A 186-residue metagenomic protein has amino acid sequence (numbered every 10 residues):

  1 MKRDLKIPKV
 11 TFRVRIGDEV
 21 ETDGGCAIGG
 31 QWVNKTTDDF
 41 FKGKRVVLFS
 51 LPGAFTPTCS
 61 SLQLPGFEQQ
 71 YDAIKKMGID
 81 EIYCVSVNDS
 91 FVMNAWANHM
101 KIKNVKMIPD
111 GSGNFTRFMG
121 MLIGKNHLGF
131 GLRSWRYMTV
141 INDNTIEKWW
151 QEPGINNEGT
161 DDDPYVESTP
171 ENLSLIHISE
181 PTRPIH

Functional and structural regions predicted by a protein language model:
I7-K9, R15-I16: Replace "small metal-dependent catalytic modules" with "small catalytic or cofactor-binding modules
P8, V47, W135-R136: Short loop/turn microsegments at loop-to-beta-strand junctions
V14-R45: A short beta-strand-turn-helix
T37-S61: Short active-site neighborhood of thiol/selenol oxidoreductases, capturing the structured segment around
P52, N88-D89, G111-S112: A generic "binding-loop/recognition-motif" signal
S60-M100: Structural microenvironment flanking redox-active thiols in thiol-disulfide oxidoreductases
V105-N172: Thiol/selenol-based redox catalytic cores and closely related redox-interacting motifs
I176-H186: Single conserved hydrophobic/aromatic residue that forms the stacking wall/gate of nucleotide- or nucleobase-binding
